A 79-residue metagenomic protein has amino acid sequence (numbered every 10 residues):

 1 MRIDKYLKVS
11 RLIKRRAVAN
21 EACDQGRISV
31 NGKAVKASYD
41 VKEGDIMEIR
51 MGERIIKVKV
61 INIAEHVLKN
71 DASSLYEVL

Functional and structural regions predicted by a protein language model:
M1-V41: A basic, amphipathic helix-loop patch mediating RNA/tRNA/ribosome contacts
E53-L79: C-terminal structural segments of small proteins and small subunits
